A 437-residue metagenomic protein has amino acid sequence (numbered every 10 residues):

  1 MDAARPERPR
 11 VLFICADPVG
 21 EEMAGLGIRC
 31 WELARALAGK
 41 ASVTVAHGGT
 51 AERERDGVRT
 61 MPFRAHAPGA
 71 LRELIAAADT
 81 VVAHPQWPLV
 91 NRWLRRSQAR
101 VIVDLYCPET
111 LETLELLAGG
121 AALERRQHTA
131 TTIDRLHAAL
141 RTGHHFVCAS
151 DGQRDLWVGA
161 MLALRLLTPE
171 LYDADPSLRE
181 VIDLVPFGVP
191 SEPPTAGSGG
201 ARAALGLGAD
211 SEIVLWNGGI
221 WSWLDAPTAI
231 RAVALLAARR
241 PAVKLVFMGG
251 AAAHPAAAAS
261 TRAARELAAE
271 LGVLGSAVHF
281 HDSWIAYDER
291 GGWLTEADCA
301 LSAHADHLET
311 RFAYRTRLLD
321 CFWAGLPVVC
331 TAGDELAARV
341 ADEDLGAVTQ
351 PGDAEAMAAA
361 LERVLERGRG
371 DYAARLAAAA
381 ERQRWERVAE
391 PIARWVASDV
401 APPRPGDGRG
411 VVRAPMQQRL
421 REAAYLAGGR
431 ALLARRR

Functional and structural regions predicted by a protein language model:
M1-E52, L236, L420-R437: N-terminal subdomain of nucleotide-sugar transferases
L12-C15, V189-P190, L207-L224, I230-V233 (+1 more regions): Conserved donor-binding/catalytic core segment of Leloir-type glycosyltransferases
A16, V103-D134, R154-A160, L178 (+2 more regions): Acceptor-binding helix/loop patch of EC 2.4 sugar-transfer enzymes, predominantly nucleotide-sugar-dependent
A24, L224, W284-G292, A300-F322 (+1 more regions): Nucleotide-sugar-dependent
L164-Y172, P194-L207, R369: A short helix/loop element that forms part of the nucleotide-sugar donor recognition site in Leloir-type
L178, A378-R437: C-terminal amphipathic helix plus adjacent low-complexity, charged tail appended to glycosyltransferase catalytic
G249, A258-G292: Nucleotide-activated donor-binding/catalytic signature segment of Leloir-type glycosyltransferases, i.e., the conserved
A337-R363: Change "using UDP/GDP/dTDP sugars" to "using nucleotide sugars
